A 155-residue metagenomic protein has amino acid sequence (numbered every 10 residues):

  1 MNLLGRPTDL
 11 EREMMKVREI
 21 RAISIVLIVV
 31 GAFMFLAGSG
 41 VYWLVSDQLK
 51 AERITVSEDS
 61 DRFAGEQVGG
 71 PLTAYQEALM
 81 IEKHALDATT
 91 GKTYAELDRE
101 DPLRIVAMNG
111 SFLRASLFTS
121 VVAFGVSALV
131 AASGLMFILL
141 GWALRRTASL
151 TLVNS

Functional and structural regions predicted by a protein language model:
M1, L86, V122, A143: Residue-level marker of positions within ordered structural domains that often coincide with functionally constrained
M1, M14-M15, M34, M80 (+2 more regions): Detector for methionine-enriched segments
N2-V56, S155: N-terminal extramembrane/targeting module of integral membrane proteins
K16-L27, A123-S155: Juxtamembrane interface at the cytosolic side of transmembrane helices
M34-F35, T55, L86, L129 (+1 more regions): Alpha-helical protein-protein interaction elements
W43-S120: Extracytoplasmic/periplasmic regions of membrane proteins
